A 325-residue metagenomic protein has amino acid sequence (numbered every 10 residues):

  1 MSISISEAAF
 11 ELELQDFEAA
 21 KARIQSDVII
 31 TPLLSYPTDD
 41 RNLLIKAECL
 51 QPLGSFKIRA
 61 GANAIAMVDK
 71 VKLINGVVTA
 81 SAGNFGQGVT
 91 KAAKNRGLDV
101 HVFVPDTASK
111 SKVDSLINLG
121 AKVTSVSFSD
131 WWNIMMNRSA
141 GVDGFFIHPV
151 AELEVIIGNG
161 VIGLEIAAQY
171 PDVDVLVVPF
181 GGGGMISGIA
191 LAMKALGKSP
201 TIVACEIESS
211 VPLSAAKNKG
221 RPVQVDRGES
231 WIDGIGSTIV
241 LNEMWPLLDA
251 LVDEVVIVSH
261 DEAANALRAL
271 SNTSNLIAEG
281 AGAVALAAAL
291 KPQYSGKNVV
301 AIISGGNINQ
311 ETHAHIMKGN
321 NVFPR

Functional and structural regions predicted by a protein language model:
M1-R325: PLP-dependent amino-acid enzyme catalytic core
